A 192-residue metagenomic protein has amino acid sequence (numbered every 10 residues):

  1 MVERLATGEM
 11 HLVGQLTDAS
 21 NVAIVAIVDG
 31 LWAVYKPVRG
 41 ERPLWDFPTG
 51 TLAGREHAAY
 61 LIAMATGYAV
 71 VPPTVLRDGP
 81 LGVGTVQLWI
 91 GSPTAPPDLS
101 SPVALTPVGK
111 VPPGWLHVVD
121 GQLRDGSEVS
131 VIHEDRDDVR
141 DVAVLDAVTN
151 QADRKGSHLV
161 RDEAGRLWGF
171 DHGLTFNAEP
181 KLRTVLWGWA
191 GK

Functional and structural regions predicted by a protein language model:
E3-L123, V144-A152, E163-W168: Conserved ATP-binding subdomain of kinase catalytic cores across diverse folds
V38, G84-T85, S127, K181-V185 (+1 more regions): Aromatic-enriched hydrophobic runs in primary sequence
P48, D162-K192: C-terminal catalytic region of ATP-dependent kinase domains
T51, R136, L174: Conserved aromatic-histidine-acidic binding/catalytic patches
V118-V142: Polybasic, positively charged surfaces/segments
K155-H158: Catalytic-loop Lys-Pro-X-Asn motif of eukaryotic-like protein kinases
